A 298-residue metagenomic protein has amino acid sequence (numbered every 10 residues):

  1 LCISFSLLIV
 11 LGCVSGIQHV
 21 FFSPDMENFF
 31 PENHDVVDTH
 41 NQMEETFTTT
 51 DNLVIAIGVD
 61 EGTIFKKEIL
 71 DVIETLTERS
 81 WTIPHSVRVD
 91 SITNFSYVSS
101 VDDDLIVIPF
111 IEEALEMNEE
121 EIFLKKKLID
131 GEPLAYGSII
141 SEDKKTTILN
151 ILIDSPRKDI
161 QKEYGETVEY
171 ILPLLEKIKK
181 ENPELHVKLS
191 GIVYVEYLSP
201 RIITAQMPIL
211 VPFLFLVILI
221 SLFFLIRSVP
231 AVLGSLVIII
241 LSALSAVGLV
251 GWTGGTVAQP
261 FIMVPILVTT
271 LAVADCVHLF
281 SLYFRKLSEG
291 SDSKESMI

Functional and structural regions predicted by a protein language model:
L1-P24: Signature of alpha-helical transmembrane segments and their immediate interfacial
S6-C13, L214-L222, I238, S242 (+1 more regions): Alpha-helical transmembrane segments of integral membrane proteins
I17, L225-R227, T253-G255: Short helix-capping/hinge motifs at transmembrane helix termini and TM-loop junctions
Q18-I64, L70, E116-I140: Solvent-exposed, non-transmembrane loop/terminal regulatory segments of multi-pass membrane proteins
N41, E45, D71, E116-V229: Extracytoplasmic
A56-V59, I73-V101: Short amphipathic beta-strand/extended segments in non-transmembrane regions
P230-L279: Hydrophobic transmembrane alpha-helices and their membrane-interface caps in long multi-pass transport proteins
K286-I298: Helix-loop junctions and hydrophobic alpha-helical segments within the transmembrane domains of large membrane
